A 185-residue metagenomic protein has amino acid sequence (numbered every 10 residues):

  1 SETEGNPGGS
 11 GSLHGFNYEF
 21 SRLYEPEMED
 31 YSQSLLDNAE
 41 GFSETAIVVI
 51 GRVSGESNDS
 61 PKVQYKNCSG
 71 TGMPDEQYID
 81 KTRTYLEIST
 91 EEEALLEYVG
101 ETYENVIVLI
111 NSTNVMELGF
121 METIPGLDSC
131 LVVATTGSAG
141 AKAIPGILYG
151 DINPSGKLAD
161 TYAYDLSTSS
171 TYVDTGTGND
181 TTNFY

Functional and structural regions predicted by a protein language model:
S1-Y185: C-terminal non-catalytic regions of proteins with extracellular/luminal or membrane-system context
